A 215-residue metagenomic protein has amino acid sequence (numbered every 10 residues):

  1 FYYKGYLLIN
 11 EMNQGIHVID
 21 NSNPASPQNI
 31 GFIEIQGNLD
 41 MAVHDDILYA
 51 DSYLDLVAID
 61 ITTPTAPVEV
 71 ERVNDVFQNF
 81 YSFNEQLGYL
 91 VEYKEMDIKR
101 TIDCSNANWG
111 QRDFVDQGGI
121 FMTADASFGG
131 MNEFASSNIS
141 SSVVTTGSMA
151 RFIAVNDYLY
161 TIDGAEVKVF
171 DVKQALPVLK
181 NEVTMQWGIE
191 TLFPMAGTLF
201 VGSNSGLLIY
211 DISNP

Functional and structural regions predicted by a protein language model:
F1-P215: Feature marking well-ordered beta-strand scaffolds used for ligand recognition
